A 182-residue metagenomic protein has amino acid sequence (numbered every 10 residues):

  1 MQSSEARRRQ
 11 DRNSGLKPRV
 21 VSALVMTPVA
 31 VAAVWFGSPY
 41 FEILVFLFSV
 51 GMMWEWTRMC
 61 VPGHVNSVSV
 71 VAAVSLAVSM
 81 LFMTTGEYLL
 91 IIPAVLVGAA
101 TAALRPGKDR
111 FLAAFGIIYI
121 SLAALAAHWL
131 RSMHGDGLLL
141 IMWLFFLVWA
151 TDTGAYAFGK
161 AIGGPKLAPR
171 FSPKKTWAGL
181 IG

Functional and structural regions predicted by a protein language model:
Q2-T176, L180-G182: Membrane-embedded alpha-helical bundles of polytopic integral membrane proteins
